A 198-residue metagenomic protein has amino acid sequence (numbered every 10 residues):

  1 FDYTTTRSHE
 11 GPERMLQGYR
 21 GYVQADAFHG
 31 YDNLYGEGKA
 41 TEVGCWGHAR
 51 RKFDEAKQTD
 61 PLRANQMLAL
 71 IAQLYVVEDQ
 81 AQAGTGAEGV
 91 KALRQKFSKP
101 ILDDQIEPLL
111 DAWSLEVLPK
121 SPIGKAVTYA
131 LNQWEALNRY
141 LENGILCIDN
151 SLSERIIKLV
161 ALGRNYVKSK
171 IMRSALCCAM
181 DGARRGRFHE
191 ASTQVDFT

Functional and structural regions predicted by a protein language model:
F1-T198: Catalytic center-proximal scaffold of phosphoryl-transfer enzymes
